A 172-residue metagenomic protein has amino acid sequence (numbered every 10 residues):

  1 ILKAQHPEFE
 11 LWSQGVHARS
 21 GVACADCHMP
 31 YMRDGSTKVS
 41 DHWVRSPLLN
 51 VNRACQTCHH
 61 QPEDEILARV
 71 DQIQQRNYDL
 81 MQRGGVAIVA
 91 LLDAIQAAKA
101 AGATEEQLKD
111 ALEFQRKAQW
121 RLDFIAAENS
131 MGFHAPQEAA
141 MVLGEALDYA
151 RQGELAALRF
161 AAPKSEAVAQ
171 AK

Functional and structural regions predicted by a protein language model:
I1-Q82, T104, I125-Q137: Inter-heme linker and motif-flanking segments adjacent to c-type heme-binding CXXCH motifs in c-type cytochromes
A68-Q74, Y78-K172: Mature extracytoplasmic or organellar-lumen-exposed domains after removal of signal/transit peptides
